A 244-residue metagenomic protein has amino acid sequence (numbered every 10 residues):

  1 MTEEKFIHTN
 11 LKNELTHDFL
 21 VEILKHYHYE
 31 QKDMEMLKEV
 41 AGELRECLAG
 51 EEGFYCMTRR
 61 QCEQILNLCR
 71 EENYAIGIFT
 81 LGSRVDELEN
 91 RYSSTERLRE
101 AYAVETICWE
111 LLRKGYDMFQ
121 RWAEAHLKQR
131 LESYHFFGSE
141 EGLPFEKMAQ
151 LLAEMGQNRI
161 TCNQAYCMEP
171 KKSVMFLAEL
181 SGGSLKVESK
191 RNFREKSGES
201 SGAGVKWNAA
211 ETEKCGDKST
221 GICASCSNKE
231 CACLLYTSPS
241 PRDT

Functional and structural regions predicted by a protein language model:
M1-E96, E100: Active-site helix-to-loop segments that bind/position phosphate- or nucleotide-bearing substrates and donors across
E35, E39, E110, K114 (+1 more regions): Conserved active-site and cofactor/substrate-binding residues in soluble primary-metabolism enzymes
G50-R59, R121-F137: Flexible, glycine/charged-enriched surface loops at secondary-structure junctions
I76-E132: Conserved mixed alpha/beta catalytic, RNA-binding, or beta-rich assembly cores of soluble enzyme, regulatory
E89-N90, A232-L235: Short conserved micro-motifs at the rims of enzyme active sites and ligand-binding pockets
S139-C231: Activity-critical C-terminal alpha-helical subdomain
Y236-T244: Single conserved hydrophobic/aromatic residue that forms the stacking wall/gate of nucleotide- or nucleobase-binding
